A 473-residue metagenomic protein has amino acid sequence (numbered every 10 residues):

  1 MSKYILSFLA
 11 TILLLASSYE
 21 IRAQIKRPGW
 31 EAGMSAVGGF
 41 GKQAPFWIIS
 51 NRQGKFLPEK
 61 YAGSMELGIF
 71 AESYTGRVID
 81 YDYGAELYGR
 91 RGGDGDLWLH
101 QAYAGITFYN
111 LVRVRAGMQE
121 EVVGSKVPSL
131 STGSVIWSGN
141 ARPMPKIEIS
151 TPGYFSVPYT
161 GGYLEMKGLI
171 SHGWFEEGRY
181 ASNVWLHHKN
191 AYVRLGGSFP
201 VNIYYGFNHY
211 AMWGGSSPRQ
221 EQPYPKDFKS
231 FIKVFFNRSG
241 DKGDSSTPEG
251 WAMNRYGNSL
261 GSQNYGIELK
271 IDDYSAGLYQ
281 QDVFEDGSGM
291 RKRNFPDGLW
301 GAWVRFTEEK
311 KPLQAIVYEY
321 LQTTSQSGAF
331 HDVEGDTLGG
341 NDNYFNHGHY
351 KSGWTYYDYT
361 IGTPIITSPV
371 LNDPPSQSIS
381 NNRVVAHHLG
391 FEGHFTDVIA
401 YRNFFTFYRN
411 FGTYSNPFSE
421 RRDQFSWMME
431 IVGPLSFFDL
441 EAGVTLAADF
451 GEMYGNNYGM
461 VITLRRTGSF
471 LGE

Functional and structural regions predicted by a protein language model:
M1-K26, F470-E473: Bacterial Sec-dependent N-terminal signal peptides
I21-E121, P128, W137, P143-Y154 (+2 more regions): Beta-barrel outer-membrane channel/assembly domains of diderm bacteria
Q24-W30, A71-D82, Y109-V114, Y154-M166 (+6 more regions): Short loop/turn motifs that connect adjacent beta-strands in outer-membrane beta-barrel proteins
W30-K42, Y83-G89, V114-E120, M166-W174 (+5 more regions): Transmembrane beta-barrel strands of outer-membrane/channel proteins
K42-I49, D94-W98, K126-G133, E177-L186 (+5 more regions): Outer-membrane beta-barrel translocator domains and adjoining extracellular loop/strand segments of Gram-negative
V122-P223: Internal, well-ordered domain-core segments that constitute the primary functional module of diverse proteins
S171, F175, G197-E268: A conserved mid-domain beta-alpha-beta active-site/ligand-binding segment of alpha/beta enzyme cores
G250-E473: Outer-membrane beta-barrel pore domains
